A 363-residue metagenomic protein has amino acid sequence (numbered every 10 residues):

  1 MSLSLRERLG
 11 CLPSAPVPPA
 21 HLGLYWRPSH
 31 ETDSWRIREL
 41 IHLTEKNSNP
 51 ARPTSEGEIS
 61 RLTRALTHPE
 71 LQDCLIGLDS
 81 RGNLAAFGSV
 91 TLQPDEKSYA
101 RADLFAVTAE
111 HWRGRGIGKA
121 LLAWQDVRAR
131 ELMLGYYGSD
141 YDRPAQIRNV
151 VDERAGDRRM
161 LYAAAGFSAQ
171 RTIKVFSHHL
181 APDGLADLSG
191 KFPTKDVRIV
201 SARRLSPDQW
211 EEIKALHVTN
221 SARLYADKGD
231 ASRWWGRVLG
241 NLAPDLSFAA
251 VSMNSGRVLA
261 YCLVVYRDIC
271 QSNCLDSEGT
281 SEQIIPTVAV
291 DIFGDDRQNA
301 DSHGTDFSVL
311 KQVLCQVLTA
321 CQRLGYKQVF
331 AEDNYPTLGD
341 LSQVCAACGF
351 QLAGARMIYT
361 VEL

Functional and structural regions predicted by a protein language model:
M1-V17, P94-E96, T108-K195, Q328-A331 (+3 more regions): Acyl-donor-binding surface of acyltransferase catalytic domains
S2-T63, G190-K228: Short amphipathic alpha-helix that is part of the acyltransferase structural core
H42-D73, D79-S80, G88-K97, A222-F293: A conserved beta-strand-loop-helix scaffold within acyl/acetyltransferase catalytic domains
T44, S48, R128-Y136, D183 (+3 more regions): Solvent-exposed amphipathic alpha-helical surface segments
R52, W112-L132, L246-A249, R257-V264 (+1 more regions): Conserved long hydrophobic alpha-helices within structured protein cores
I76-L78, T91-Q93, D103-I117, I284-S308: A short, internal acetyl-CoA/4′-phosphopantetheine-binding micro-motif in the GNAT/acyltransferase core
L246-S252, R257-L363: C-terminal structured domain segments across diverse proteins
